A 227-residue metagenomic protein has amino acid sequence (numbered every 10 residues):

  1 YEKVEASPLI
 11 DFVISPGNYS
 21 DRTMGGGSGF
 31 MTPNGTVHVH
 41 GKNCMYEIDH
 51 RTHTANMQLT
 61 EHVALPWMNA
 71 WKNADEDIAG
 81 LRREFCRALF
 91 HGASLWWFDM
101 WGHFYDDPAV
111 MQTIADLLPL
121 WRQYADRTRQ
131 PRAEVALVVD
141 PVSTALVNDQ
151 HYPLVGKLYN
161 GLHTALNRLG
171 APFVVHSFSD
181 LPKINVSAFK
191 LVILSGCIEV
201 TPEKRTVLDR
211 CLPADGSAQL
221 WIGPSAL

Functional and structural regions predicted by a protein language model:
S7-L227: Carbohydrate-binding surfaces of carbohydrate-active enzymes
